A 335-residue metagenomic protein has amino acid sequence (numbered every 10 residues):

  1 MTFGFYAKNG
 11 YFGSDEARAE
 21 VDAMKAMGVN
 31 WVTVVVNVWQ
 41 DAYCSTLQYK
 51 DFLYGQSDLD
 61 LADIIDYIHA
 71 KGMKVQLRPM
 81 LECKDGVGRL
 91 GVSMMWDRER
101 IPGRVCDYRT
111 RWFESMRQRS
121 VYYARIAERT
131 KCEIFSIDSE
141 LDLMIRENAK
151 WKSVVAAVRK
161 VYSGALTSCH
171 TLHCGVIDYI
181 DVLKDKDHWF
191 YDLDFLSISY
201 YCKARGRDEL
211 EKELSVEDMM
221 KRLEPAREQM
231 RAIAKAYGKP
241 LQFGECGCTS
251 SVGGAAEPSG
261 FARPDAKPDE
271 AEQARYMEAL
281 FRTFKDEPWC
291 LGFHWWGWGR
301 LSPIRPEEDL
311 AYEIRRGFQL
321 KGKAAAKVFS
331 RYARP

Functional and structural regions predicted by a protein language model:
M1-M24: Boundary/entry segment of secreted carbohydrate-active catalytic domains
G4-Y11, S45-D58, P102-S115, D138-I145 (+2 more regions): The substrate-binding groove and active-site-proximal loops of carbohydrate-active enzymes, especially glycoside
Y11-F12, P258-D265, A271-A279, T283-P335: Aromatic-rich peripheral "rim/lid" segments of glycoside hydrolase catalytic domains that contact and position glycan
G13, G88-R89, R146-V155, C174-D192: Distinct, well-ordered alpha-helical segments
A19-D22, A26, T33-K84, Y123-A124 (+3 more regions): Aromatic-lined substrate-binding rim segments of carbohydrate-active enzymes
M24, V32, F135, L196 (+4 more regions): Conserved, mostly hydrophobic/aromatic
M27-T46, D60-M144, G253, G299-L301: Substrate-binding cleft and catalytic face of glycoside hydrolase catalytic domains, especially the flexible beta-alpha
S57-D58, D63, R78, A165-T167 (+6 more regions): Glycoside hydrolase catalytic-domain groove-lining segments
